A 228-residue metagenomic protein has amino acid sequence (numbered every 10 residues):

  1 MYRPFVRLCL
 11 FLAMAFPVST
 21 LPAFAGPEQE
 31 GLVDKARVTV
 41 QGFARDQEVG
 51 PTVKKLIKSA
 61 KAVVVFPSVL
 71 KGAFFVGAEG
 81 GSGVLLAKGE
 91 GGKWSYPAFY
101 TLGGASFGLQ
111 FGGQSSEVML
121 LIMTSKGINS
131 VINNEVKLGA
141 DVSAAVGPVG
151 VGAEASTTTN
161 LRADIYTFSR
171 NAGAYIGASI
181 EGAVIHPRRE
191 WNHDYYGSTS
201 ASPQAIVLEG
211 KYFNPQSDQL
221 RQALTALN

Functional and structural regions predicted by a protein language model:
M1-L10: Bacterial N-terminal signal peptides that target proteins for export
C9-S19: Bacterial N-terminal signal peptides
F24-N228: Small-residue-enriched, tightly packed secondary-structure blocks
